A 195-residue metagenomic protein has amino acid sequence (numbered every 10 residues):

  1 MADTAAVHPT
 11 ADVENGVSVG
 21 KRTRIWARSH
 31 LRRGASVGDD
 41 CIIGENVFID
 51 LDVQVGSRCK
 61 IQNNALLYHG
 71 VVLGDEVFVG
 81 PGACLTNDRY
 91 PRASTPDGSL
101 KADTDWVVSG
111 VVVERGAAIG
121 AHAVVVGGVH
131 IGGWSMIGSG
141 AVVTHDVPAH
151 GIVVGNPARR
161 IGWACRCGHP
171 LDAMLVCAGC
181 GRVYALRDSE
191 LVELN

Functional and structural regions predicted by a protein language model:
M1-A2, N195: Basic/polar N-terminal segments that are highly enriched at the extreme N-terminus, encompassing both cleavable
A2-P96, L100-V154, A158-R160, R166: Structural signal for interior beta-strand "rungs" in well-ordered beta-sheet cores of soluble enzyme domains
R115, D172-M174: Intrinsically disordered, low-complexity terminal tails/loops enriched in metal-binding residues
G132, M174-C177: Short, solvent-exposed secondary-structure boundary motifs
R160, H169-D172, V183-L186: Cys/His-rich microdomains that often coordinate metals
C165, C177-C180: Short cysteine-rich clusters marking metal-coordination/redox-active sites
G181-N195: Short microdomains enriched in Cys/His and/or Lys/Arg
